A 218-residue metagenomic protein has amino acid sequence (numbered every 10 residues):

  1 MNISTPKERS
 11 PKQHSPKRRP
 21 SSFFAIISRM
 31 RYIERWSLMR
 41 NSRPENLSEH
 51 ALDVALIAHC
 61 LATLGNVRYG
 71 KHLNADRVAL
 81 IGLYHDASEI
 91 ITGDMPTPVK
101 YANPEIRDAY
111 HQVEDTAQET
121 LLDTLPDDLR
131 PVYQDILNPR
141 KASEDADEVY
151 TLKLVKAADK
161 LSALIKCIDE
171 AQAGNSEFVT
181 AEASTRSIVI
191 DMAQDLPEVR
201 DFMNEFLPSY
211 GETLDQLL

Functional and structural regions predicted by a protein language model:
M1-L218: Alpha-helical, largely C-terminal catalytic domains that coordinate divalent metal ions via clustered Asp/Glu/His
